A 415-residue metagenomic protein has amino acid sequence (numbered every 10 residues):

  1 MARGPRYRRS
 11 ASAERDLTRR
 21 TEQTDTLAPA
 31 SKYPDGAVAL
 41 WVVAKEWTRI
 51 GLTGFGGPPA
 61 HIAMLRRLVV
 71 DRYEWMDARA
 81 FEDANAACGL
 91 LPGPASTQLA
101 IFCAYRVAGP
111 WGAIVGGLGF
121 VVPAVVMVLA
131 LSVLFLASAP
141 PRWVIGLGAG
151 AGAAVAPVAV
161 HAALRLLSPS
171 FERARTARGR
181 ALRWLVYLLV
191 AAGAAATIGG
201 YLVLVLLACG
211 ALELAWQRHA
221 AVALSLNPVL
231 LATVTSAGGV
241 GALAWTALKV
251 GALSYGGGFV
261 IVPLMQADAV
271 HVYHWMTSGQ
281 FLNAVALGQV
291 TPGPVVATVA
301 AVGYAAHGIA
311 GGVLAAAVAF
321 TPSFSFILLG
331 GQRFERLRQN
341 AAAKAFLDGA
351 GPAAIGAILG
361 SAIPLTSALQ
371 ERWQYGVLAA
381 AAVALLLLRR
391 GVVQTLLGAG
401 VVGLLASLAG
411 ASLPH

Functional and structural regions predicted by a protein language model:
A2-L91, A95, F102-T291, V295-H415: Multi-pass membrane proteins that catalyze or facilitate reactions on polyprenyl-/lipid-phosphate substrates and their
